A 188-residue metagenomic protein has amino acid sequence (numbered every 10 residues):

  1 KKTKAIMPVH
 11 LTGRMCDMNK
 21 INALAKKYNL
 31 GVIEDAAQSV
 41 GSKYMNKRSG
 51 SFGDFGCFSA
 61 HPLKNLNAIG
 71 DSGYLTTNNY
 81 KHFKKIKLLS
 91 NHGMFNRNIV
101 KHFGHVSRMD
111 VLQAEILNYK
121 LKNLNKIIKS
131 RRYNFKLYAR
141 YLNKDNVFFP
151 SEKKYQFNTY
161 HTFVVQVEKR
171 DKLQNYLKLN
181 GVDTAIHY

Functional and structural regions predicted by a protein language model:
K1-A68, Y74-T76, K81: Active-site phosphate-binding strand-loop segment of PLP-dependent enzymes
A5-V9, R14-K20, K27, K43 (+1 more regions): PLP-dependent aminotransferase class I/II
